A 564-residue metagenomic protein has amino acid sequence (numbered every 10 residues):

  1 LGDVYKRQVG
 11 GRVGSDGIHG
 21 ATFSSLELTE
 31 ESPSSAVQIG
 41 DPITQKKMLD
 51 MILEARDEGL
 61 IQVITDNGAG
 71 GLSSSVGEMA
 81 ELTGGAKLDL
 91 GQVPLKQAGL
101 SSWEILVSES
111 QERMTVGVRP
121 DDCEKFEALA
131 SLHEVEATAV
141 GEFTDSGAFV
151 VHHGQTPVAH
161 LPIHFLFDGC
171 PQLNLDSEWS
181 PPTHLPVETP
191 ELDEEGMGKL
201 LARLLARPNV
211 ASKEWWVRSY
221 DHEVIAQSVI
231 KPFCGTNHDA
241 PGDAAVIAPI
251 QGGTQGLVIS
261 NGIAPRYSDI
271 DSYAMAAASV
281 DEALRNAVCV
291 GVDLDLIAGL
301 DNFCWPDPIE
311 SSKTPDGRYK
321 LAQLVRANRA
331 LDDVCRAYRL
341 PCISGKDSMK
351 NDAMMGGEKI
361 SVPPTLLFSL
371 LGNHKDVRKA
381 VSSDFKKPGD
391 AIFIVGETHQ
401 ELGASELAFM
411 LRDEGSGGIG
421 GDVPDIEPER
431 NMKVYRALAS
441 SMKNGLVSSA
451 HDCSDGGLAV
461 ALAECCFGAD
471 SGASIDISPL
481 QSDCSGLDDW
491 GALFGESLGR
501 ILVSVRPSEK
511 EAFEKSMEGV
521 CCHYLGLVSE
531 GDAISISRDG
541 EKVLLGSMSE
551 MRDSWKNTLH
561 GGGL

Functional and structural regions predicted by a protein language model:
L1-Y5: Short, small-residue-biased leader/transition segments that mark boundaries at the very start of proteins
K6-L564: Glycine/proline-enriched, intrinsically flexible loops and inter-domain linkers
